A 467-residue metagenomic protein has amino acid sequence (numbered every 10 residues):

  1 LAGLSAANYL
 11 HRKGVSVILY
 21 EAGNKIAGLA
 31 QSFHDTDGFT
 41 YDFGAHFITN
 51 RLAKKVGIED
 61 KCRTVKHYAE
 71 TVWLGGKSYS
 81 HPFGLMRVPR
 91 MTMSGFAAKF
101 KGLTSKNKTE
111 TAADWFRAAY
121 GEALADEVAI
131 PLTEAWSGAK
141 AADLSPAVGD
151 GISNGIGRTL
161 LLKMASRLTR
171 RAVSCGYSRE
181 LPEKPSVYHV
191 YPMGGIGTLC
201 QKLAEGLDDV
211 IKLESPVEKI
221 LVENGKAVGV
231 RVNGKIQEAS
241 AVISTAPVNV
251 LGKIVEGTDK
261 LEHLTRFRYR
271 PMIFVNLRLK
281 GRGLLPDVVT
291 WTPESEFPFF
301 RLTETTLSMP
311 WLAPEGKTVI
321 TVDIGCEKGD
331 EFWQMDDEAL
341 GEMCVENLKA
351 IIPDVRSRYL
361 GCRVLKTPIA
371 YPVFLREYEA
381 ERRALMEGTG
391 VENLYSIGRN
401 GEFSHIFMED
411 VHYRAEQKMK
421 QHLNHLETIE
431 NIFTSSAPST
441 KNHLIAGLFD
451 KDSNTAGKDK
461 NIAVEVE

Functional and structural regions predicted by a protein language model:
G3: N-terminal Rossmann-fold NAD(P) dinucleotide-binding loop
H11-F33: Glycine-rich FAD pyrophosphate-binding loop
K13, S215-T321, G325-Q334, E338 (+3 more regions): Mid-domain catalytic core of redox enzymes that form a hydrophobic substrate pocket/lid adjacent to a catalytic redox
T36-K106, D150, N154: Dinucleotide-binding Rossmann-like beta1-alpha1 core, especially the glycine-rich loop that anchors the ADP
L52-K66, T71-H81, Y120, L124-D126 (+2 more regions): Feature captures the FAD/FMN-dependent oxidoreductase FAD-binding
F100-K219, T245: Active-site/ligand-binding neighborhood in enzyme catalytic cores
P310-E315, T367-S396: FAD-binding beta-loop-beta segment adjacent to the flavin cofactor pocket
G398-H422: A conserved FAD-binding loop/helix module that cradles the flavin
